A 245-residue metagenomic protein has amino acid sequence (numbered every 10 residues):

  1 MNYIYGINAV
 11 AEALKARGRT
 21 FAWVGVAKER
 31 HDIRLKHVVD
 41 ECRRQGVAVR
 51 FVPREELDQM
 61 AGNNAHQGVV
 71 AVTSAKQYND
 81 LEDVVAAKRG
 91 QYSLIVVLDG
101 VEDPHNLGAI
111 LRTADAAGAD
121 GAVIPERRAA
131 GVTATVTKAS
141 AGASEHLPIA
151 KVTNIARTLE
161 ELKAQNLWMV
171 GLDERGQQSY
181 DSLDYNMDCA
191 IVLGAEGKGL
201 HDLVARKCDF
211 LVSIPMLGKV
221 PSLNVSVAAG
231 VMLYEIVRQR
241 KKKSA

Functional and structural regions predicted by a protein language model:
M1-A86: N-terminal positively charged helical leader segments and presequences
A11, T137-A143, D202-A245: Structured adenosyl-cofactor binding patch, chiefly the S-adenosyl-L-methionine
E12, V26, R89-Q178: RNA substrate-binding interface of SAM-dependent RNA methyltransferases
R50, G121-P125, S213: Short hydrophobic alpha-helical runs that function as membrane-insertion/retention elements
M60-S74, A143, V152, N186-G194: Short basic, glycine-rich beta-strand/loop surfaces that mediate nucleic-acid
V170-N224: Active-site/ligand-binding-proximal alpha/beta "capping" segment
